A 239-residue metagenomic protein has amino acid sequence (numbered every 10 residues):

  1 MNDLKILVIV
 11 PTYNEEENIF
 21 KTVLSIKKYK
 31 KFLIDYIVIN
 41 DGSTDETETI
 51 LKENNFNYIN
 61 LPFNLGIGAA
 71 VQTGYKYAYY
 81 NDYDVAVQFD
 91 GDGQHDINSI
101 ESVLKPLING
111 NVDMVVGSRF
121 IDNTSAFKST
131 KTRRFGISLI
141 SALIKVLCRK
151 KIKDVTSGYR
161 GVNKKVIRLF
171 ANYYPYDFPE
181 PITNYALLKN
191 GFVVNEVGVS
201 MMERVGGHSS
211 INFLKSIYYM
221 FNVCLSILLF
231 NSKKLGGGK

Functional and structural regions predicted by a protein language model:
K5-L7, D35, I182: Cell-envelope/extracellular polymer assembly enzymes that use nucleotide-activated donors
L7-P11, V38, N60: Short hydrophobic beta-strand elements that form part of the catalytic alpha/beta core underpinning NDP-sugar/donor
N14-K28: Short, well-formed alpha-helical segments that are part of the catalytic scaffolds of diverse glycosyltransferases
E15-N18, S43, D96: Donor nucleotide-sugar binding loop of glycosyltransferases
N40-E48, G93: A conserved acidic beta->alpha catalytic loop
F63, I67-Y80, I97-D177, R204-L225 (+1 more regions): Acceptor/aglycone-binding surface of glycosyltransferases and processive sugar-polymer synthases
Y83-Q94: Short beta-strand-to-loop acidic/aromatic patch adjacent to the donor-nucleotide binding site
K150-K151, N172-P175, Y185-M202: Catalytic donor-sugar/metal-binding loop of nucleotide-sugar-dependent glycosyltransferases
